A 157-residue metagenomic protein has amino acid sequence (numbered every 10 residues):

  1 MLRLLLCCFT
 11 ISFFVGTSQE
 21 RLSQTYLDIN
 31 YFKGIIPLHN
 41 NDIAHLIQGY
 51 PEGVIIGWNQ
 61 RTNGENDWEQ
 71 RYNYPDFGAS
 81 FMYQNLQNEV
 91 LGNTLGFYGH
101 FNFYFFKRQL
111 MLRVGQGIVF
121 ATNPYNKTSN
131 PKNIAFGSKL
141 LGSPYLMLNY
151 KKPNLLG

Functional and structural regions predicted by a protein language model:
M1-D28, L110: Bacterial Sec-dependent N-terminal signal peptides
Q19-N63: Short glycine/proline- and aromatic-enriched beta-strand/turn motifs that initiate or cap beta-hairpins
Q19-Q24, N63-Y74, F106-Q109, P153-G157: Short loop/turn motifs that connect adjacent beta-strands in outer-membrane beta-barrel proteins
S23, Q48-V54, N73, L91-F97 (+1 more regions): Residues that define the transmembrane beta-barrel architecture of outer-membrane proteins
T25-I29, P75-F77, L110-Q116, L146 (+1 more regions): Transmembrane beta-strands of outer-membrane beta-barrel proteins
I29, I56-Q60, F97-F103, V114-I118 (+1 more regions): Residues on the lipid-exposed face of transmembrane beta-strands in outer-membrane beta-barrel proteins
Y31-P37, Q60-T62, F81-Q87, Q116-T122 (+1 more regions): Transmembrane beta-strands of outer-membrane beta-barrel pores
Y72-A121: Gram-negative (and chloroplast) outer-membrane scaffold detector with strong preference for beta-barrel transmembrane
